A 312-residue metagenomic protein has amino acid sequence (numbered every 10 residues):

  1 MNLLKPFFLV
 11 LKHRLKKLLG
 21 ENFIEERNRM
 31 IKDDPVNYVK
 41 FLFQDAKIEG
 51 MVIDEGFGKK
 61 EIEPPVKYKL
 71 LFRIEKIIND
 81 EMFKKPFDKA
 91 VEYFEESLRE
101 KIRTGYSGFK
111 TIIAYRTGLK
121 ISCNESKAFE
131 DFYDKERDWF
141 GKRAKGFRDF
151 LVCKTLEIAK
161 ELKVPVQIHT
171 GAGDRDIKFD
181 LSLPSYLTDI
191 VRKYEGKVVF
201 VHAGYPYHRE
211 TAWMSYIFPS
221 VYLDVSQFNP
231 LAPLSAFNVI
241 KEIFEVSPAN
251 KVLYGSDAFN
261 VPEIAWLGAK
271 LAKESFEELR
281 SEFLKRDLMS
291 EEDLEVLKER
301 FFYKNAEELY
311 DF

Functional and structural regions predicted by a protein language model:
M1-G146, F150: Mid-domain alpha/beta scaffold segments of enzyme catalytic cores
M1-L18, I24-M30, A249-K251, W266-F312: Mid-to-C-terminal alpha-helical segments outside catalytic/metal-binding sites
E49-V52, K67-L71, Y106-K110, K163-Q167 (+3 more regions): Structural preference for beta-strand elements that scaffold enzyme active sites
G56, R73-N79, I112-R116, G171-R175 (+3 more regions): Active-site beta-loop-alpha junctions enriched in small/polar residues
N79-F83, A232-F237: Short, charged, surface-exposed secondary-structure boundary motifs
Y106-E210: Divalent metal-binding pocket/active-site signature
H169, V201-H202, S247-A269: Short acidic/histidine-rich active-site segments
I177-Y186, H208-I217, P233-K241, V261-E278: Histidine/acidic-residue-rich catalytic or RNA/ligand-binding cores of hydrolases and nuclease-related proteins
